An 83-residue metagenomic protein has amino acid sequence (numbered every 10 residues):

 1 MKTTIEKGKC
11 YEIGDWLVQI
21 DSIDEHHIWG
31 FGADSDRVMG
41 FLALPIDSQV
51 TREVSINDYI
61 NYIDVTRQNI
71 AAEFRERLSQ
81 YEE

Functional and structural regions predicted by a protein language model:
M1-K2, E73: Short, charged low-complexity linear motifs
K2-G14: Short coil-to-beta transition motif at edge beta-strands of beta-rich domains
C10, V18-I20, H26-H27, V50-V54: Assembly/interface hotspot detector across virion components, adhesins/toxins, and nucleic-acid enzymes
G14, I23, S79-E82: Acidic interaction surfaces
W16, D21-A43: Basic/aromatic-rich interaction segments and small domains that mediate binding to polyanionic partners
R37-E83: Intrinsically disordered, low-complexity, charged/polar segments
